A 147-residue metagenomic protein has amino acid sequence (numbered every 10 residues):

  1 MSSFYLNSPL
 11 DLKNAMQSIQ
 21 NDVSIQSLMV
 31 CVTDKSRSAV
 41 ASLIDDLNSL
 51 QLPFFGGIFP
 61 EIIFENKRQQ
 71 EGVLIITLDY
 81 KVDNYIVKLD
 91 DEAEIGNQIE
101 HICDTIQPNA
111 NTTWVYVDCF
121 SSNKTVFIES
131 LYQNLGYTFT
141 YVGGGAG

Functional and structural regions predicted by a protein language model:
M1-G147: Cofactor- and metal-binding active-site motifs of prokaryotic enzymes that mediate redox/radical or nucleophilic
